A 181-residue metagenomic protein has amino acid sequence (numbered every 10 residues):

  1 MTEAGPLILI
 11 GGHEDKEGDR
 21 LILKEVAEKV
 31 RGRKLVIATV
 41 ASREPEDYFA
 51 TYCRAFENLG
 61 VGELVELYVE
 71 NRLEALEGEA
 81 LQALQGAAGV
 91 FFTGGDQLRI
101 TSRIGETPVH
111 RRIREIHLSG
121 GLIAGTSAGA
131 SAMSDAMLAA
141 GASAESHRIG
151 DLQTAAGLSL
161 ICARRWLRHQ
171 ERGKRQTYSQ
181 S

Functional and structural regions predicted by a protein language model:
M1-R99, Q180: Extended, subdomain-level signal for the structured scaffold at the beginning of enzyme domains
A4, T93, R99-Q176: Class I SAM-dependent methyltransferase SAM-binding "motif I" and its flanking Rossmann-like core
